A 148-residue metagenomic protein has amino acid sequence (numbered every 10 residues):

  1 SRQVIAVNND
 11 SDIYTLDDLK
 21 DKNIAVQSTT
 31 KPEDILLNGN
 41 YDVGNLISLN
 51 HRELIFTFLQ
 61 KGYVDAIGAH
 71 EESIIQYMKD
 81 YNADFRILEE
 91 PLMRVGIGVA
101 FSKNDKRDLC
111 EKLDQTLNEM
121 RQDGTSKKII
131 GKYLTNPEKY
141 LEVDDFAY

Functional and structural regions predicted by a protein language model:
S1-L54, E71-I75, E111: Bilobed "Venus flytrap"/periplasmic-binding protein-like clamshell domains and structurally analogous long
S1-V7, I75-L117, N136-Y148: Periplasmic-binding protein-like
D10-I13, D17, K22-K31, G98-E138: Extended ligand-binding regions for polar small-molecule ligands
D21, G44, Q60-V64, Q115: Second-shell loop/turn segments in exported
N23, N40, G62-Y63, G124: Conserved functional loop/turn residues at catalytic and ligand-binding sites
K31-N50, R86-E89, L117-Y148: Ligand-binding clefts/hinges and TM-proximal coupling segments of bilobed small-molecule sensing domains
I35-N38, E53, F58-M93: A ligand-binding cleft/hinge motif common to bilobed small-molecule-binding domains
N50, G68, K103-N104: Conserved residues at beta->alpha junctions
